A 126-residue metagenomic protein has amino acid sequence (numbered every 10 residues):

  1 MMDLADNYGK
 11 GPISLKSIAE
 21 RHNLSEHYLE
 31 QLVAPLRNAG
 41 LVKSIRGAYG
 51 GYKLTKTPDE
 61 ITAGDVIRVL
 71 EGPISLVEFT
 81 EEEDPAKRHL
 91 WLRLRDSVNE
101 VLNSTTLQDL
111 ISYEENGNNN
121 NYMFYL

Functional and structural regions predicted by a protein language model:
M1-G9: Short amphipathic alpha-helical interface segments
I13-N23: A short alpha-helical element within helix-turn-helix/winged-helix DNA-binding domains across DNA-binding proteins
E20, R37-N38: Alpha-helical residues within the helix-turn-helix
H27: Key DNA-contact positions within bacterial/archaeal DNA-binding proteins
L41-Y49, K53-L54: Beta-hairpin "wing" of winged helix-turn-helix
P58-E83: Conserved segment of winged-helix/HTH DNA-binding domains
E82-L126: C-terminal regulatory/oligomerization modules of transcriptional regulators
